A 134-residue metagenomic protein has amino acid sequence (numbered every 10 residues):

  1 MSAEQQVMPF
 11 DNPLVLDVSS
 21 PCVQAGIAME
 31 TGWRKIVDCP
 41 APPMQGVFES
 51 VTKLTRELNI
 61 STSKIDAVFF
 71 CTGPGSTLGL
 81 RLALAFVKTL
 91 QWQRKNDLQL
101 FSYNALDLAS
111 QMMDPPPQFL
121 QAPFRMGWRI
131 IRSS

Functional and structural regions predicted by a protein language model:
M1-A67, T72: N-terminal beta-alpha supersecondary unit
S2-P9, F101-L120: Conserved phosphate-binding catalytic cores of ATP/NTP-utilizing and phosphoryl-transfer enzymes
V15-D17, C71, N104, L120-P123: Short beta-strand segments
G26, Q111-D114, R129-S133: Short, well-ordered secondary-structure micro-motifs
L54-L58, Q93, L108, M113: Stable alpha-helical structural segments in soluble proteins, enriched in small hydrophobic residues
N59-S63, Q91-Y103: Phosphate-handling active-site elements
A67-D97: DPxDG-like acidic metal-binding loop motif
F119-S134: Beta-strand/loop-alpha-helix module characteristic of Rossmann-like adenine-cofactor folds
